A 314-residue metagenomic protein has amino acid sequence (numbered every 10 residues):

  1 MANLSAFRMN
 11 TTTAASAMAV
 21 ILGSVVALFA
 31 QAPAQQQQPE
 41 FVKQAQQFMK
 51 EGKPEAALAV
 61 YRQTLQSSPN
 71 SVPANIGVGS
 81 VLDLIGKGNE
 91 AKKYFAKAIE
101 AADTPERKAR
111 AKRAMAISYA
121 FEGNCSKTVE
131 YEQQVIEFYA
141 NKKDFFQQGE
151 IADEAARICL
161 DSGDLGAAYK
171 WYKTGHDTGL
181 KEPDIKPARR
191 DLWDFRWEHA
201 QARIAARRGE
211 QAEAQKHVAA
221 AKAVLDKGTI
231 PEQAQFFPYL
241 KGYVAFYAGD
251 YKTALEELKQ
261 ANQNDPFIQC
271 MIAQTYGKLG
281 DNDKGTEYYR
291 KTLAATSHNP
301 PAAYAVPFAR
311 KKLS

Functional and structural regions predicted by a protein language model:
Q37-Q63, S67, V244: Alpha-helical segment of the N-proximal tetratricopeptide repeat
P39, P73, R107-R110, E150 (+5 more regions): Start-of-helix register in tetratricopeptide repeats
Q46, S80, I117, R157 (+4 more regions): Residue-level recognition of tetratricopeptide repeat
K50-E51, L84-I85, F121, E154 (+5 more regions): Register position in tetratricopeptide repeats
Q63-T64, K97-A101, V135, G175 (+3 more regions): Canonical positions in the second alpha-helix
P69, D103-E106, A140, L180 (+2 more regions): Short coil turns that delineate tetratricopeptide repeat
G77, R110-A114, Q147, E154 (+4 more regions): Canonical tetratricopeptide repeat
